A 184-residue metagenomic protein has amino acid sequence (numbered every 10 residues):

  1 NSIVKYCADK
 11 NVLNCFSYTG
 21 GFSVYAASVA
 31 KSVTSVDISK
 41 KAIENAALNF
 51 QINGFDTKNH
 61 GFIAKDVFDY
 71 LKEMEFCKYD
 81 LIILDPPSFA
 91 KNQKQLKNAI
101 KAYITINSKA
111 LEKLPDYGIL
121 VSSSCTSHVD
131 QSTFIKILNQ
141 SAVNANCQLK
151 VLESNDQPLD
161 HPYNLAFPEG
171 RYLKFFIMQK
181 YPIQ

Functional and structural regions predicted by a protein language model:
N1-V29: Glycine-rich adenosyl-nucleotide cofactor-binding module
I3, A26, Y103, A110-L111: Class I S-adenosylmethionine-dependent transferase superfamily signal
G21, A42, D69-L71, A90-N92 (+3 more regions): Flexible loop/turn segments at secondary-structure boundaries
S32-D37: Conserved SAM-binding motif I beta-strand of class I
S39-I83, F89: S-adenosyl-L-methionine
F55, L114-D116: Helix-to-beta-strand junctions that scaffold the AdoMet/dcAdoMet cofactor pocket in Class I SAM-dependent enzymes
K78, T105, I119-Q184: C-terminal catalytic and target-recognition region of SAM-dependent MTase-like enzymes, primarily methyltransferases
L81-K109: Mobile active-site "lid"/loop adjacent to the S-adenosyl-L-methionine
